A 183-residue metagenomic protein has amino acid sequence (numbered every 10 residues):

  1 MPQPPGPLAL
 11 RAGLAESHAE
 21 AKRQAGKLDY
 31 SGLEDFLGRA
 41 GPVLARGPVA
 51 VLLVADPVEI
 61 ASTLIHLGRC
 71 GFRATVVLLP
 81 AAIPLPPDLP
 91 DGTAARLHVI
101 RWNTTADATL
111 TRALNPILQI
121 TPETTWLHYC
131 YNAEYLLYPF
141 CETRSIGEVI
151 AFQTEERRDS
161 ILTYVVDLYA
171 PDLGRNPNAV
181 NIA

Functional and structural regions predicted by a protein language model:
M1-G68: N-proximal low-complexity "stem/linker" segments adjacent to membrane-targeting elements
K27-S31, L37-G38, L79-C130, Y135-G147: Active-site-proximal specificity loops/subdomain of glycosyltransferases
R46-V49, G68-V77, A95-L97: Short loop->beta transition adjacent to catalytic acidic/histidine clusters or analogous donor-positioning motifs
L52-V54, L78-A81: Short beta-strand/turn micro-motifs composed of small residues that flank or help shape donor/cofactor-binding pockets
I65-C70, N115-I120, F152: A generic secondary-structure signal
V77, L127-Y129, S160-Y164: A structural signal for short, well-ordered beta-strand segments and their strand-loop junctions that often border
L137-R175: Conserved donor-nucleotide/metal-binding helix-loop-beta segment in metal-dependent transferases, i.e., the alpha-helix
I182-A183: A conserved mid-domain beta-alpha-beta active-site/ligand-binding segment of alpha/beta enzyme cores
